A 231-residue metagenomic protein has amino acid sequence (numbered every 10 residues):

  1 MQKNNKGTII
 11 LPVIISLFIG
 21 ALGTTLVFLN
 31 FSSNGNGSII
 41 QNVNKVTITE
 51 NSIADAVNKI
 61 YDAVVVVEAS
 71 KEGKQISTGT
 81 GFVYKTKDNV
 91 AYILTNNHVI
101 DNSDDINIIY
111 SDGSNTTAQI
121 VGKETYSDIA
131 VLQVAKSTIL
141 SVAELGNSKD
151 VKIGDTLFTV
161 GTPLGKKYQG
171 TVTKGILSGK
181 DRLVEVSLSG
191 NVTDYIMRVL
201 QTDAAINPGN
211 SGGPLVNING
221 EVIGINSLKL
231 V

Functional and structural regions predicted by a protein language model:
M1-N34, Q119-I120, Q133, K152 (+1 more regions): C-terminal recognition in membrane/secretory proteostasis and scaffolding
I19, G23-T24, G37, N51-A56 (+2 more regions): C-terminal cap/linker of serine protease catalytic domains
G23, D62-E68, G81, A91 (+9 more regions): Terminal peptide-recognition signature
T25-T86, I93, S103-D105, I109 (+2 more regions): N-terminal activation segment of mature serine protease catalytic domains
F31, G73-I76, S103-D105, L140 (+3 more regions): Active-site loop architecture of trypsin-fold serine endopeptidases
A56-V57, V83, V121-G122, Q169 (+1 more regions): Replace "in large, NTP-powered and nucleic-acid-processing enzymes" with "in large, NTP-powered factors and other
V67, Y84-T86, N97, V121-K123 (+7 more regions): Residue-level recognition of beta-strand microenvironments
G73-Q75, K85-K167: Conserved active-site neighborhood of the chymotrypsin/trypsin-like protease fold
